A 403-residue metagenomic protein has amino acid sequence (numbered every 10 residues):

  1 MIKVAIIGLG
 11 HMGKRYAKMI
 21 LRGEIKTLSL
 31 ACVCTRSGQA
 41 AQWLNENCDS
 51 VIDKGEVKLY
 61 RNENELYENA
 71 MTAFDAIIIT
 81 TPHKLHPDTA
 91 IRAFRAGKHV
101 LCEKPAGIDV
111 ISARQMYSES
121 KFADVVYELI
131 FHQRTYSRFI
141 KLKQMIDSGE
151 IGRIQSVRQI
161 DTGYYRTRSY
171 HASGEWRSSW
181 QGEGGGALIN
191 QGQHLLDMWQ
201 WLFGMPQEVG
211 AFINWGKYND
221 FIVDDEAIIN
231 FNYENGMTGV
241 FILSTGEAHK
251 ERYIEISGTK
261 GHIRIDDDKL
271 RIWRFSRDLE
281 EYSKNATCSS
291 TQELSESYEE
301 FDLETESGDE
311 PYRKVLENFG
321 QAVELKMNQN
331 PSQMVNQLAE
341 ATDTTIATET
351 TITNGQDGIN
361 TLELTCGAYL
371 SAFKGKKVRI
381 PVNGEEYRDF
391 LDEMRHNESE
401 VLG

Functional and structural regions predicted by a protein language model:
M1-I52: N-terminal Rossmann-like dinucleotide-binding module
G55-E119: Beta-loop-alpha module in the N-terminal Rossmann-like domain of NAD(P)-dependent dehydrogenases, especially those
C102, Y127-L129, I265: Hydrophobic residues in well-ordered beta-strands that form the structural core
Q115-Q133, R153-V157: Rossmann-fold dehydrogenase core element
Q133-D220, G375: Predominantly a Rossmann-like dinucleotide-binding segment in NAD(P)-dependent oxidoreductases
G152-S156, L370-G403: C-terminal capping/lid region of NAD(P)-dependent oxidoreductase domains
Q193, Y218, I242-K250: Glycine-rich phosphate/pyrophosphate-binding beta-alpha loops
K260-Q356, D389-G403: C-terminal glycine/acidic-rich active-site capping loop/insertion
